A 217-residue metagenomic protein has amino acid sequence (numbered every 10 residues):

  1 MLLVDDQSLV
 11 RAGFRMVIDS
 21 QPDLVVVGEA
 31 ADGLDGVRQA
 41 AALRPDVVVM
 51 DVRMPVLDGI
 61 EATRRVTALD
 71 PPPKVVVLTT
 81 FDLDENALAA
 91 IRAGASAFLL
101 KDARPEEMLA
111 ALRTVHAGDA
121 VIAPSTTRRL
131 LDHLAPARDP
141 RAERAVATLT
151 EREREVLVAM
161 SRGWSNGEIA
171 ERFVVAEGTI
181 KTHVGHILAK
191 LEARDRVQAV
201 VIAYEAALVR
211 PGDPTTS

Functional and structural regions predicted by a protein language model:
D5, D51, T79: Active-site residues of response regulator receiver
V10, P55, L83: The feature encodes the CheY-like receiver
D32-D35, V56-E61: Acidic catalytic/metal-coordinating carboxylates
R38, I60-P72: Short amphipathic alpha-helix used as the core "switch/output" element in two-component signaling
L43-V49: Active-site beta3 strand of CheY-like receiver
E85-R92, S96-A97, D102-E151, E155 (+1 more regions): Short, flexible helix-to-coil linker/hinge segments that flank and couple to helix-turn-helix
G163-Q198: Recognition helix of helix-turn-helix DNA-binding domains
L188-S217: Basic, Lys/Arg-enriched C-terminal extension of HTH/homeodomain DNA-binding domains
